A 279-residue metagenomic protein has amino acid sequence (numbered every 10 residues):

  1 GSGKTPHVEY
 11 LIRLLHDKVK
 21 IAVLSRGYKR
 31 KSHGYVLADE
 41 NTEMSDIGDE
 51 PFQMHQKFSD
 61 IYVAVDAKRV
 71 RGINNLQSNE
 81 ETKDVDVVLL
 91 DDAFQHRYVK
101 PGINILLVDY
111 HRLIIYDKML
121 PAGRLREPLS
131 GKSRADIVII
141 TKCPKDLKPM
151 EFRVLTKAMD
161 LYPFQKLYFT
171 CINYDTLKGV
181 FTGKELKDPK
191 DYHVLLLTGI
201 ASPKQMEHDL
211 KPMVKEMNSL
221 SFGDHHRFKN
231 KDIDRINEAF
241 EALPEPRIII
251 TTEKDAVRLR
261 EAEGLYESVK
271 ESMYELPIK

Functional and structural regions predicted by a protein language model:
G1-E40, K145: Walker A (P-loop) phosphate-binding motif
K20-L24, L106, H193-L197: Conserved beta-strand elements of the Class I
G27-P163: Phosphate/Mg2+-binding loops and adjacent switch elements in nucleotide/diphosphate-handling enzyme cores
A64, V108, T170, L220 (+1 more regions): Hydrophobic residues at beta-strand termini and immediately following loops that shape nucleotide-binding pockets
S78, E151-D160, L210-K211, L259-K270: Short, aromatic/basic amphipathic alpha-helical patches
L113-P246: C-terminal accessory "lid"/substrate-recognition subdomains
G223-R227, S268-K279: Short, flexible loop segments at boundaries between secondary-structure elements
R247-K254: Acidic beta-strand-to-loop metal/phosphate-binding motif
